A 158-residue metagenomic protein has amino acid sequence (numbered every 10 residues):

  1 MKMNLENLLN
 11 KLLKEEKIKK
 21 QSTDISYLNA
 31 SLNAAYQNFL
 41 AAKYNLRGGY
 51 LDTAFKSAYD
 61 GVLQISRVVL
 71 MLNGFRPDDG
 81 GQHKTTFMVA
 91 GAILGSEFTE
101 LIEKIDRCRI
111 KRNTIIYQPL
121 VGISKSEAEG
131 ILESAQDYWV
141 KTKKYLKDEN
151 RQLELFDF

Functional and structural regions predicted by a protein language model:
M1-F158: Terminal alpha-helical segments
